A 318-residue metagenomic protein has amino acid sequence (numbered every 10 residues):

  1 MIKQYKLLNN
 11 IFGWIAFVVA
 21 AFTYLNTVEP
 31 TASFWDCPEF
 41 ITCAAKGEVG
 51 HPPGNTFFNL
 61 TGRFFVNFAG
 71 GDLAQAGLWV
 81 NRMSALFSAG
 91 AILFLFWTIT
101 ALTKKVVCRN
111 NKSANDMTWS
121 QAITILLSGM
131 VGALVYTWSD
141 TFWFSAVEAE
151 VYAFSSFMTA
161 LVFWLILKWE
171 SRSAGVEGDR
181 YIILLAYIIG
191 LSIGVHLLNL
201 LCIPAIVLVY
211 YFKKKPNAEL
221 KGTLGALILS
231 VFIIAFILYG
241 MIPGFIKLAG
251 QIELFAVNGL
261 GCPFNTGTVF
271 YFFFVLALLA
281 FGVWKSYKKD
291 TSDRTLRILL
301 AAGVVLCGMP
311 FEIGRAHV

Functional and structural regions predicted by a protein language model:
M1-T23, G90, S113-M130, L276-G308: Start-transfer (signal-anchor) and selected internal transmembrane alpha helices of multi-pass inner/ER membrane
Y5-F34, Y136-W138, H196, I234-Y239 (+1 more regions): Transmembrane signal-anchor helices characteristic of membrane glycosylation enzymes that use polyprenol
W14, R82-M117, L161-L165: Transmembrane-helix motifs of polytopic, lipid-linked glycan transferases
N26, L73-N81, R109-A122, G129-S156 (+2 more regions): Aromatic- and kink-enriched transmembrane "portal" helix at the membrane-lumen/periplasm boundary that abuts
V28-F40, G50-G62: Extracytoplasmic catalytic/substrate-binding loops of multi-pass membrane glycan-assembly enzymes
W119, I123, V162-I182, L208-A218 (+1 more regions): Membrane-interface transmembrane helices that cradle and orient dolichyl/undecaprenyl
L127-M130, L165, R172-G190, E219-F232: Short hydrophobic alpha-helices at membrane interfaces in multi-pass membrane enzymes
E170-S171, C202-I228, Y239-T268, F272-L300: Perimembrane helix-loop-helix junctions
